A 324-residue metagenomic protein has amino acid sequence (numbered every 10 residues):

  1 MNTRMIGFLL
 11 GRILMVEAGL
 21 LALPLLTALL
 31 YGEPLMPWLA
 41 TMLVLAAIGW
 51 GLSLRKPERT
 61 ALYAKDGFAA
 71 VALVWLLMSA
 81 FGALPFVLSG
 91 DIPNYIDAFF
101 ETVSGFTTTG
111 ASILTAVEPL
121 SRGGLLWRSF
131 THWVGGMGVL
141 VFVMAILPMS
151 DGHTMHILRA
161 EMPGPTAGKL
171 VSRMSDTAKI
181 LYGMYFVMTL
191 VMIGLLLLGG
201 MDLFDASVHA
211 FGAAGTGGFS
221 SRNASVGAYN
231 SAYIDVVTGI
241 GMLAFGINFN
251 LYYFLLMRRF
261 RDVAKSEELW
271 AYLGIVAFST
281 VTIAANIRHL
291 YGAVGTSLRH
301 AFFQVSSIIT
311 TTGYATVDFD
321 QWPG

Functional and structural regions predicted by a protein language model:
M1-G324: Membrane-proximal intracellular helices of multi-pass ion channels
